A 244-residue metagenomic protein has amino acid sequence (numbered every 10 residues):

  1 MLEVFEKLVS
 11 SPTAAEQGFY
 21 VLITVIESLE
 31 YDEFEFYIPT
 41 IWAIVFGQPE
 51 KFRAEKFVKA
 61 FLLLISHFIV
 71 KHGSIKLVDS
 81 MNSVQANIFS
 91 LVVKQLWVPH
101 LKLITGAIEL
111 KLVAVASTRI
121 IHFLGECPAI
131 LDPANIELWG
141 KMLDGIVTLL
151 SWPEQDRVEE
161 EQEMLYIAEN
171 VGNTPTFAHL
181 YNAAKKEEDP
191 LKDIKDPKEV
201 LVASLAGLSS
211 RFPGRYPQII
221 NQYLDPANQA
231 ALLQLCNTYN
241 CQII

Functional and structural regions predicted by a protein language model:
M1-I244: Alpha-solenoid helical-repeat scaffold
